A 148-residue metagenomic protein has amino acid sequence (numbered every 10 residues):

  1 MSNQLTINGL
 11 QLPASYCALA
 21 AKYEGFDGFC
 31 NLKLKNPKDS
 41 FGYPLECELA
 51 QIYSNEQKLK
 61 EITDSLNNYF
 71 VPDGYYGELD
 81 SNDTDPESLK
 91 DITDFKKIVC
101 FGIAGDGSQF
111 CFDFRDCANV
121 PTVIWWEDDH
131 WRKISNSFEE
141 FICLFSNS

Functional and structural regions predicted by a protein language model:
M1-S108: A surface-exposed partner-binding patch
F26, F114, F145-S146: Alpha-helix boundary/interfacial micro-motifs
G102-A104, R115, W126: Structured loops at beta-to-helix junctions and adjacent beta-edge loops in soluble globular domains
S108-D116: Broad, structure-driven detector of short, well-ordered beta-strand segments within folded domains
N119-P121: A short alpha->loop->secondary-structure connector
I124-S148: Compact, glycine/acidic-enriched structural inserts
